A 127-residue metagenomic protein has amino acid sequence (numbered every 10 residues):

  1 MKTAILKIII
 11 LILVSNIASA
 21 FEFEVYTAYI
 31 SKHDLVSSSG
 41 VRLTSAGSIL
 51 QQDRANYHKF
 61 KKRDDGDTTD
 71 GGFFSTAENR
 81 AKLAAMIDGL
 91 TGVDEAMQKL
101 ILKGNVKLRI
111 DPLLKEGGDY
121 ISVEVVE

Functional and structural regions predicted by a protein language model:
K2-I10: Sec-dependent signal peptide recognition, specifically the positively charged N-region followed immediately by
V14-I17: N-terminal signal peptide c-region/cleavage motif recognized by signal peptidases
S19-E22, E116-G118: Non-catalytic accessory regions used for complex assembly or targeting
A20-V41: N-terminal export/targeting and maturation segments
S31-H33, D88, L113-K115, V126: Solvent-exposed coil/turn segments that connect beta secondary-structure elements in extracytoplasmic/periplasmic
R42-K99: Mature extracytoplasmic domains of secretory-pathway proteins
N56-H58, V123-E127: Short, surface-exposed, charge-dense and proline/glycine-enriched linear segments
K99-L102, K107-V125: Short, exposed beta-strand-loop hairpins at the edges of beta-sheets in extracellular/periplasmic proteins
